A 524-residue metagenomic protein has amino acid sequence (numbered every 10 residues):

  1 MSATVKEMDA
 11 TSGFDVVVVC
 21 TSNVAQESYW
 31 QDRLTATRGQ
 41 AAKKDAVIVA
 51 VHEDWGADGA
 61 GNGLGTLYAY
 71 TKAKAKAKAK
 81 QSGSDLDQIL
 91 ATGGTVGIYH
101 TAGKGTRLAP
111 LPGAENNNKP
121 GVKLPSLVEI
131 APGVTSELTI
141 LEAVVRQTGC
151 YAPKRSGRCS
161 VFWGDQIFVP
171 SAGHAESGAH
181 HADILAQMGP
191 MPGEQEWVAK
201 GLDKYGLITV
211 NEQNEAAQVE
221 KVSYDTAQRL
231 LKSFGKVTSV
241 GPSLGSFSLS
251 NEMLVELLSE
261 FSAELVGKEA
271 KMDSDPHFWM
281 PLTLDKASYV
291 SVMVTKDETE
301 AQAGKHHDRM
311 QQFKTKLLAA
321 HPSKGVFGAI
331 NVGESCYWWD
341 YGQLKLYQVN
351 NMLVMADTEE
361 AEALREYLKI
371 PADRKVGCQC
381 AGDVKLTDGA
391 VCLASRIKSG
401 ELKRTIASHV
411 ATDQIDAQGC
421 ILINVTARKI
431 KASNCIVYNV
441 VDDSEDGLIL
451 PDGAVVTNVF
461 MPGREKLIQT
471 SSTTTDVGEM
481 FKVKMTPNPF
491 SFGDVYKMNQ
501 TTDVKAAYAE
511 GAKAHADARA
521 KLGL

Functional and structural regions predicted by a protein language model:
M1-S22, D54-D58, T66, Y70 (+6 more regions): Left-handed beta-helix
S2-H180, R464, I468, T475-A509 (+1 more regions): Conserved N-terminal catalytic core of the sugar/cofactor nucleotidyltransferase
A36-K44, P112, T209, F313-K324: Short, conserved catalytic or adaptor-binding loops enriched in Gly and charged residues
T71, H100, T106-G113, V122 (+7 more regions): Domain-wide signal for the mature, well-folded portions of proteins, strongly enriched in nucleus-encoded organellar
A91-G93, A109-A114, S126-K271, D275: Conserved core of the sugar-phosphate nucleotidyltransferase
T101, W163, S248, D340-Y341: Alpha-helical architecture
